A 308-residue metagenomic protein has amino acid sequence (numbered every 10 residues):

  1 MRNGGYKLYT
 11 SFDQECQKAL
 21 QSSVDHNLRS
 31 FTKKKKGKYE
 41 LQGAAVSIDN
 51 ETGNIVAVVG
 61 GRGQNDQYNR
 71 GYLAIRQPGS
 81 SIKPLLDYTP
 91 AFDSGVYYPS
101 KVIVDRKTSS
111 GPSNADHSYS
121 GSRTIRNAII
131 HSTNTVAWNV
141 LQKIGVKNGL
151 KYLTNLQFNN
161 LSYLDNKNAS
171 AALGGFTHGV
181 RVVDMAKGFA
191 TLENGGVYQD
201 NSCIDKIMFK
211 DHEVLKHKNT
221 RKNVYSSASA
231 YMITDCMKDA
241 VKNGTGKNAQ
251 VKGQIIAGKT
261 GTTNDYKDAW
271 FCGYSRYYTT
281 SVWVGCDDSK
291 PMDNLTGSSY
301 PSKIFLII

Functional and structural regions predicted by a protein language model:
R2-N3, L8, S30-Q42, S100 (+3 more regions): Surface-exposed patches in mature extracellular/periplasmic domains of secreted proteins
G4-S11, N69-Q77, S113-S118, T124 (+4 more regions): Second-shell loop/turn segments in exported
L8-Y9, A44-I48, I55-V59, K101-V104 (+10 more regions): Structural recognition of the beta-strand scaffold that forms the well-ordered cores of secreted hydrolase catalytic
T10-K33, V46-S47, V58, Q64-A74 (+2 more regions): A penicillin-recognizing enzyme superfamily signal
L20, G53, I75-I103, A128 (+4 more regions): Active-site SXXK
Q21, D25-R29, G53, D87-V96 (+9 more regions): Sec-exported extracytoplasmic/periplasmic mature domains
E51, V96-L150, Y198, K210-D239: Conserved catalytic neighborhood of penicillin-recognizing serine enzymes
P112-N114, G145-K187: Mid-domain, small-residue-enriched loop/turn segments at the edges of structured enzyme/sensor domains
